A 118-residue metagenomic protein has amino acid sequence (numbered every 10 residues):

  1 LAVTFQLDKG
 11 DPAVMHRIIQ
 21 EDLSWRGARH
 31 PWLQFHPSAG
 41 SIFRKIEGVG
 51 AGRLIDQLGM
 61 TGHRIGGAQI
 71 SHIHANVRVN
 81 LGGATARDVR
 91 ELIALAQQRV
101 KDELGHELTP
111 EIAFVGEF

Functional and structural regions predicted by a protein language model:
L1-E91, E103, E107-F118: Phosphate/pyrophosphate- and phosphate-bearing ligand-binding catalytic cores of soluble enzymes
A96: Phosphate/pyrophosphate-binding loops and the adjoining catalytic core of nucleotide-dependent enzymes
V100: Conserved ATP-binding N-box helix of the HATPase_c
